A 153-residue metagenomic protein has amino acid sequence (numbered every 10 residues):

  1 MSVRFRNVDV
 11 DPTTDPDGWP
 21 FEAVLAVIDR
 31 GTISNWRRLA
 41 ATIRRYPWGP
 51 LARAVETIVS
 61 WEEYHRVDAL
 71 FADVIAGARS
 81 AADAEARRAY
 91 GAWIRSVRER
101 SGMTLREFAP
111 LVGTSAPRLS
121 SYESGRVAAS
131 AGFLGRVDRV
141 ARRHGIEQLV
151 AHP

Functional and structural regions predicted by a protein language model:
M1-E56, E62: DNA-contacting interfaces and partner/effector-binding or oligomerization modules in DNA-centric proteins
V55, V74-R79, Q148-P153: Short amphipathic recognition helices of helix-turn-helix/homeodomain-type DNA-binding modules
E56-A76: Basic, low-complexity segments
V74-E99: A short, Lys/Arg-rich alpha-helix, primarily the initiator
G77, A128-L149: DNA major-groove recognition helix of helix-turn-helix/homeodomain DNA-binding modules
G102-S120: Short alpha-helical DNA-recognition segment
